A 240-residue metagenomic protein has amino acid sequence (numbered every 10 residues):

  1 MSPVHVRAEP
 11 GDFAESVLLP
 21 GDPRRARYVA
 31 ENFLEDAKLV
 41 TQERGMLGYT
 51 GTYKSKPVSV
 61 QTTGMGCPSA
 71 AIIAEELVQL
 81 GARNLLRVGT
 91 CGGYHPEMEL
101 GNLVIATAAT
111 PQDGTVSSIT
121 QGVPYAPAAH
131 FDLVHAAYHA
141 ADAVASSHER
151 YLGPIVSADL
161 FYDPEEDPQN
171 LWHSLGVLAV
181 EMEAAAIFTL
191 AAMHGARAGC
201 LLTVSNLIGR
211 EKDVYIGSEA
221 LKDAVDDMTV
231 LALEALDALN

Functional and structural regions predicted by a protein language model:
M1-H135: Metabolite-binding pocket within alpha/beta catalytic cores that recognizes anionic/polar moieties
L19, A26, G66-A70, A126 (+6 more regions): Generic structural signal for well-ordered, non-membrane alpha-helical segments in soluble metabolic enzymes
P23, G92, A109, V156-F161 (+3 more regions): Glycine-rich beta-alpha junction loops
E35-Q42, A145-L152, L239-N240: Flexible, glycine/charged-enriched surface loops at secondary-structure junctions
P124-L175: Active-site rim beta-loop-alpha module in soluble metabolic enzymes
A136-V144, L190, L231-L239: Generic non-transmembrane alpha-helical segments
E166-L207: A C-terminal functional module that forms or caps the active site or interfaces directly with catalytic machinery
I208-N240: His/Asp/Glu-rich mid-to-C-terminal helical/loop segments that flank catalytic regions of hydrolases
